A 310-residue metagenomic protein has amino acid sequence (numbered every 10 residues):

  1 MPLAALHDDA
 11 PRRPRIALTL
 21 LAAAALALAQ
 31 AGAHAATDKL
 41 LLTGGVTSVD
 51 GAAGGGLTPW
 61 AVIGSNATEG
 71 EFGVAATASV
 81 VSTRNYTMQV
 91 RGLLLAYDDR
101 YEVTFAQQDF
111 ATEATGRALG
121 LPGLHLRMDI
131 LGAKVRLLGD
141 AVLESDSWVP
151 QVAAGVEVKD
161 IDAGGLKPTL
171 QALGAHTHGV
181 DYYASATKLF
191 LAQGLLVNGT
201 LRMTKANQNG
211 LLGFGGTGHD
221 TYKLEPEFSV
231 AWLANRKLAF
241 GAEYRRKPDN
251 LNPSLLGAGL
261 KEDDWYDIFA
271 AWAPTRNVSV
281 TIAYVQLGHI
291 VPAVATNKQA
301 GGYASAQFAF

Functional and structural regions predicted by a protein language model:
M1-V46: Cleavable N-terminal export/targeting peptides
A10-R12, A27, A133, S185 (+2 more regions): Short alpha-helical segments used as structural interaction elements across diverse proteins
A35-G174, H178-Y182, T187-L195, N235-L238 (+4 more regions): Transmembrane beta-barrel domains of Gram-negative outer membranes and organellar outer membranes
E113, Q208-G210, F214: Surface-exposed beta-strand-turn/loop segments characteristic of Gram-negative outer-membrane beta-barrels
P168-T177, L201-M203, L212-T221: Short, surface-exposed, charged loop/turn segments at secondary-structure junctions
L191-K205: A structural motif
L212-D220, L224-F310: Outer membrane beta-barrel transmembrane domains
